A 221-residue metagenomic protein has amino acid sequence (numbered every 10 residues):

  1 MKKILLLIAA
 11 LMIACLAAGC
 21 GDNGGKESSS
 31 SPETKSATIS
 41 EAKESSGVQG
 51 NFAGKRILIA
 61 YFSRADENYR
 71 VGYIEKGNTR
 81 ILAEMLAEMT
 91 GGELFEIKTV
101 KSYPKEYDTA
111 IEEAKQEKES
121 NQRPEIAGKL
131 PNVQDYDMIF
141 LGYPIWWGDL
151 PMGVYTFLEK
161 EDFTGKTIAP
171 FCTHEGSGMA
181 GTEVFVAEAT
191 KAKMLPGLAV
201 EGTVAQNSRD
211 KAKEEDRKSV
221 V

Functional and structural regions predicted by a protein language model:
M1-I4, I8-A9: Positively charged n-region of N-terminal signal peptides that target proteins for export
C15-G19: C-terminal motif of bacterial Sec signal peptides marking the signal peptidase cleavage site
G21, S31-Y136, G148: N-terminal beta1-alpha1-beta2 submodule of the flavodoxin-like/Rossmannoid cofactor-binding fold
R64-E67, T99-Y103, I145-D149, H174-M179 (+1 more regions): Solvent-exposed loop/turn segments at secondary-structure junctions within structured extracellular/periplasmic domains
E75-L82, L86, L150-V154, T182 (+2 more regions): Stable alpha-helical elements in mature extracytoplasmic
E93-F95, K193-E201: Short beta-strand elements in bilobed, periplasmic/extracellular small-molecule ligand-binding domains
E106-K193: Helix-loop-strand module that forms the ligand-binding subsite of alpha/beta enzymes
V220-V221: Conserved small/polar residues in nucleotide/adenosyl-binding loops
